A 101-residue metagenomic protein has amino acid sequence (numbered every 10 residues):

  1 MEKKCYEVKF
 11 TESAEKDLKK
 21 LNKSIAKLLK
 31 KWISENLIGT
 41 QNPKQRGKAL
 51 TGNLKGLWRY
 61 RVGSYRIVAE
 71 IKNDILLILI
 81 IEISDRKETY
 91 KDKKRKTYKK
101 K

Functional and structural regions predicted by a protein language model:
M1, C5, K16, K27 (+3 more regions): Enriched for short, Lys/Arg-rich terminal
K4-C5, K23-A26, G47-L50: Short, mixed-charge, low-aromatic patches
V8-K9, R59: Short aromatic/basic micro-patch
K9-N42: N-terminal first-folded block
S13, K55, D85: Residues that form or immediately flank small-molecule/cofactor binding pockets and catalytic motifs
K23, G52, G56, I78-I81: Generic detector of low-complexity/intrinsically disordered segments and short hydrophobic N-terminal stretches
S34-R59: A short, surface-exposed loop/turn module that caps and links secondary-structure elements
